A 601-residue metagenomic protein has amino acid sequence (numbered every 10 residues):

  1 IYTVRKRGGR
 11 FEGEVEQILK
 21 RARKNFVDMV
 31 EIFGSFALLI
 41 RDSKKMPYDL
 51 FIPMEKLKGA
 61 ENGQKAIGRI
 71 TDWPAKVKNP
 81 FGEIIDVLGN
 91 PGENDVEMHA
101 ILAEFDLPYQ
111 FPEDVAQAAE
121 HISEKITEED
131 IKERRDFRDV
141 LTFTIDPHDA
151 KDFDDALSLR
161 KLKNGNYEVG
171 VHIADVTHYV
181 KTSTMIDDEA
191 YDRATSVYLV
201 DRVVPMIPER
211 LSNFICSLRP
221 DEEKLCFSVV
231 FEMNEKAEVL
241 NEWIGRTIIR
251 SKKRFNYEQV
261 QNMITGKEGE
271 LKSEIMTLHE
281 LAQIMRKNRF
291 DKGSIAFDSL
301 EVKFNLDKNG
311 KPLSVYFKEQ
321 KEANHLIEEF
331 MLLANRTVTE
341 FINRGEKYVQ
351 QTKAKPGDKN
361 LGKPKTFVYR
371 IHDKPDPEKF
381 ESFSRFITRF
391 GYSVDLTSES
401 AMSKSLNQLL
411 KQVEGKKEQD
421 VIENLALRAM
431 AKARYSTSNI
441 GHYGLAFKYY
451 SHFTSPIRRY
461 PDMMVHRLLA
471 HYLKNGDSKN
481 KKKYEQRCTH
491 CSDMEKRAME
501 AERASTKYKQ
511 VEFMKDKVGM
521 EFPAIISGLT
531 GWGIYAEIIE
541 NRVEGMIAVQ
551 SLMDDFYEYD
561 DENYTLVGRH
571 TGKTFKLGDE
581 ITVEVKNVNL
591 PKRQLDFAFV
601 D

Functional and structural regions predicted by a protein language model:
I1-N25, M54, G68-T71, E500-F522 (+1 more regions): Short boundary/loop segments of OB/S1/cold-shock single-stranded nucleic-acid-binding domains
R7-Q17, P74-E83, I534, L590-A598: Short, Lys/Arg- and Gly-enriched loop/turn segments at beta-strand edges
G9-I18, N90, F105, K586: Phosphate-backbone binding interfaces of nucleic-acid-interacting proteins
R10, R23, E61, W73 (+4 more regions): Extended acidic/polar, glycine-enriched regions that form or flank non-catalytic beta-rich accessory modules
F26-A66: Structured, charged N-terminal subsegments at the starts of enzyme catalytic cores and at intra-chain domain/subunit
I32, L57-G59, I67-P74, N94 (+6 more regions): Electropositive polyanion-binding surfaces
S43-A60, R542-T574: Beta-strand/loop nucleic-acid-binding surfaces
